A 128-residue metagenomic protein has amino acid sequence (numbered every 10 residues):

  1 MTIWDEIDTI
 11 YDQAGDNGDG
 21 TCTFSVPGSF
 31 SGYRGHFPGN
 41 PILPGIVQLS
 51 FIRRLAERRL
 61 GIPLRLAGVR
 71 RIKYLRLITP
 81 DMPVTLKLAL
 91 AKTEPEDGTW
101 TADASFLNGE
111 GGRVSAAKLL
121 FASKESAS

Functional and structural regions predicted by a protein language model:
T2-I7, Y74, I78-P80, L119-K124: A glycine-rich (often HGG/GG-containing) alpha/beta subdomain
T2-L43: Catalytic strand-loop segment that frames the active site of acyl-thioester-processing enzymes
I10-Q13, L64-V69, V114: A broad structural signal for short, well-ordered beta-strand segments within beta-sheet-rich domains
D12, N17-D19, A89-S128: HotDog/MaoC-like acyl-thioester-processing domains
I46-F51: Short amphipathic alpha-helical face segments that pack within enzyme cores and frequently flank/anchor catalytic
R53-A91, T99, K118: Hydrophobic beta-strand-centered segment that forms part of the acyl-chain substrate-binding groove
